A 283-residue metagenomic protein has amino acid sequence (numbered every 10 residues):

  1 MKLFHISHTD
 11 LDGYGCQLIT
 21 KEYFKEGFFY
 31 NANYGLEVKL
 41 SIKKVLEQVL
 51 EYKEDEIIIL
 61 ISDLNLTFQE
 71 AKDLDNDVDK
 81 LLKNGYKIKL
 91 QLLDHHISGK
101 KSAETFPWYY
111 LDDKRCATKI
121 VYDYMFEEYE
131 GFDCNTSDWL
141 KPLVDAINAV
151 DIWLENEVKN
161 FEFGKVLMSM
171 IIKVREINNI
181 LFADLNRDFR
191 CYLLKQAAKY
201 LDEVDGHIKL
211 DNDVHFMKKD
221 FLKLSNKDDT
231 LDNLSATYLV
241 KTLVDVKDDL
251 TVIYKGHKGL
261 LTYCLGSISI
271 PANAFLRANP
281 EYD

Functional and structural regions predicted by a protein language model:
M1-V166, I172, V244-D283: Replace "Mg2+/Mn2+-dependent" with "divalent metal-dependent
V144-K247: Hydrophobic, aromatic-enriched interface-forming segments
